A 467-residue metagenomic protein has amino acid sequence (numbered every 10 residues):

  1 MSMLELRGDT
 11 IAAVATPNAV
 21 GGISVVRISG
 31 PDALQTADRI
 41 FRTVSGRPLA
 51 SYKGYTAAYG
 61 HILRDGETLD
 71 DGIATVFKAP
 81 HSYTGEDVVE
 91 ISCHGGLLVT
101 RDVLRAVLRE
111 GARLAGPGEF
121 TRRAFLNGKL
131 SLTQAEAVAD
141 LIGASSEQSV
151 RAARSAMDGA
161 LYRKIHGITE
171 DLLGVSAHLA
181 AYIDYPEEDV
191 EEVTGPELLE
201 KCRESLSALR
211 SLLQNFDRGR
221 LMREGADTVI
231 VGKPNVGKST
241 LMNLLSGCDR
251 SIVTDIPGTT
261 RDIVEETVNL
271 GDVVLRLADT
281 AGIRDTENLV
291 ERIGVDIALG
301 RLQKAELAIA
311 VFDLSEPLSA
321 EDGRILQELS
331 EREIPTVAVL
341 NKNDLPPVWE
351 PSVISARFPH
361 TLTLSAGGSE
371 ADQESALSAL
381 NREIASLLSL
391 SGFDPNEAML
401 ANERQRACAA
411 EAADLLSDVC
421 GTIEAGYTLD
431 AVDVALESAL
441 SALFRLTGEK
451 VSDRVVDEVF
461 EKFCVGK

Functional and structural regions predicted by a protein language model:
M1-R151, S155, G159, V337: A glycine-rich (often HGG/GG-containing) alpha/beta subdomain
S2-N18, E147-N269, T286-N288, L318-K467: C-terminal-of-GTPase-core extension/linker across diverse P-loop GTPases
A19, P31-D32, K78-S82, G96-L98 (+5 more regions): Conserved nucleotide-binding/hydrolysis micro-motifs of P-loop NTPases
G21-I23, Y55-A57, K304-L307, E333-T336 (+1 more regions): Short glycine-/polar-rich loops that comprise or flank the Walker A/P-loop and associated switch/sensor motifs
A58-D70, A74-K78, G258-T286, K304-L307: Switch I (G2) and immediately adjacent beta-strands of P-loop GTPase domains
L277, V311, V339: Generic enzyme active-site microenvironment
I283, E291-V295, G323: Short alpha-helix of the ABC ATPase nucleotide-binding domain corresponding to the H-loop/switch region
E291-S315: Inter-motif core of Ras-like GTPase G domains
